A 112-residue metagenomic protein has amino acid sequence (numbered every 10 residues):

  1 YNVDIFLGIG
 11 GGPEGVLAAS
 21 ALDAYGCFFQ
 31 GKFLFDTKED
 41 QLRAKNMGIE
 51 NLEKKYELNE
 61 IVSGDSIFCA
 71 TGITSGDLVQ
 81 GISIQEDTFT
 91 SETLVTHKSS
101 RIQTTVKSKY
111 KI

Functional and structural regions predicted by a protein language model:
Y1-F6, E14-V16: A contiguous, surface-oriented mixed alpha/beta subdomain in the mid-to-C-terminal portion of proteins that forms
I9-G12, S20, A24-I112: Anaerobic metallocofactor- and corrinoid-dependent redox/one-carbon enzyme cores, especially those from methanogenesis
